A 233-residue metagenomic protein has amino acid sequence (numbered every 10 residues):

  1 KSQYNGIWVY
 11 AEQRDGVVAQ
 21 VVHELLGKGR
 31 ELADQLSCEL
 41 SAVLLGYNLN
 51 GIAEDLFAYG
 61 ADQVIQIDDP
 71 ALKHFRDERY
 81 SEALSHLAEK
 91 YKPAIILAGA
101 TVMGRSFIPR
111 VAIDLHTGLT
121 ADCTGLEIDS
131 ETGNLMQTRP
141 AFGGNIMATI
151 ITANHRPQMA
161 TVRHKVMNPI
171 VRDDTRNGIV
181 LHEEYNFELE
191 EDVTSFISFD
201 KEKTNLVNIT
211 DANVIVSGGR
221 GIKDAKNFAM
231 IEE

Functional and structural regions predicted by a protein language model:
K1-E233: N-terminal glycine-rich FAD/FM-binding segment characteristic of electron-transfer flavoproteins
